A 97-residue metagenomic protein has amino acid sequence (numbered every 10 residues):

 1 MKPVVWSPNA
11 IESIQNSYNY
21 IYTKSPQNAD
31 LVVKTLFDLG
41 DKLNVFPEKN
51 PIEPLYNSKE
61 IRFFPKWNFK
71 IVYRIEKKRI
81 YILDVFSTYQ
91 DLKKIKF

Functional and structural regions predicted by a protein language model:
M1-P3, P8, R79, F97: Small, basic N-terminal interaction modules of short regulatory proteins
P3-N57: Basic, Lys/Arg-enriched alpha-helical interface segments
Y22-P26, E60, K77, K93: Generic alpha-helical secondary structure signal
E48-K78: Basic/aromatic recognition patch in beta-strand/loop cores that engages polyanionic ligands
K66-F69, R74-F97: Enriched for short, Lys/Arg-rich terminal
